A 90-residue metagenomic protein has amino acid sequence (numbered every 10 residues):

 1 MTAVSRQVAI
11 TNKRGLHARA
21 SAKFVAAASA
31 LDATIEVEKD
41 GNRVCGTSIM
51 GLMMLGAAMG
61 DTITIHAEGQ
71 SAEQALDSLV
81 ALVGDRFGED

Functional and structural regions predicted by a protein language model:
M1, A22, D77-V80: Low-complexity, intrinsically disordered short peptide segments enriched in small/polar/basic residues
M1-A3, Q70: Short, glycine- and charge-enriched coil/turn segments that flank and shape catalytic ligand pockets
A3-Q7, T62-T64: Intrinsic-disorder/low-complexity, polar/charged segments enriched in Ser/Thr/Lys/Arg/Asp/Glu/Gln
A9-M50, M54-M59: Compact, glycine-rich, soluble single-domain proteins
A58-D90: C-terminal structural segments of small proteins and small subunits
